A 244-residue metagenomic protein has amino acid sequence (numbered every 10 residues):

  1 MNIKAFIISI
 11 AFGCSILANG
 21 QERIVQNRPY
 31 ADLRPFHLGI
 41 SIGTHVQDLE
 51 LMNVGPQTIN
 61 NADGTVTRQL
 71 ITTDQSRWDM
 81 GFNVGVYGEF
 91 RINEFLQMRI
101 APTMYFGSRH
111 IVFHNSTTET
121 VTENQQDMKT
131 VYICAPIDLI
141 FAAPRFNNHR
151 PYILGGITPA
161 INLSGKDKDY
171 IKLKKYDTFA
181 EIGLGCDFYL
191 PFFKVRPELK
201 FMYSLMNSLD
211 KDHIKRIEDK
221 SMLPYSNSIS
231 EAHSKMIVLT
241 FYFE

Functional and structural regions predicted by a protein language model:
N19-M80, M236, Y242-E244: Short glycine/proline- and aromatic-enriched beta-strand/turn motifs that initiate or cap beta-hairpins
I24-V25, K175, F188-E244: Predominantly the C-terminal beta-signal and adjacent terminal strand-loop region of outer-membrane beta-barrel
L33, R91-F95, P144-N148, Y189-F193 (+1 more regions): Outer-membrane beta-barrel channels and translocator barrels
R34-F36, W78-F82, K129-A135, H149 (+2 more regions): Residues that define the transmembrane beta-barrel architecture of outer-membrane proteins
H37-S41, Q97-R99, R150-L154, K194-E198 (+1 more regions): Residue-level detector of the transmembrane beta-barrel scaffold of outer-membrane proteins
I40-T44, F82-F90, P102-M104, I133-A143 (+5 more regions): Residues on the lipid-exposed face of transmembrane beta-strands in outer-membrane beta-barrel proteins
L51-Q57, I111-E119, L163-I171, S208-R216: Outer-membrane beta-barrel translocator domains and adjoining extracellular loop/strand segments of Gram-negative
V54-T120: Glycine- and aromatic-enriched membrane insertion/assembly motifs of diderm outer-membrane and organelle channel
